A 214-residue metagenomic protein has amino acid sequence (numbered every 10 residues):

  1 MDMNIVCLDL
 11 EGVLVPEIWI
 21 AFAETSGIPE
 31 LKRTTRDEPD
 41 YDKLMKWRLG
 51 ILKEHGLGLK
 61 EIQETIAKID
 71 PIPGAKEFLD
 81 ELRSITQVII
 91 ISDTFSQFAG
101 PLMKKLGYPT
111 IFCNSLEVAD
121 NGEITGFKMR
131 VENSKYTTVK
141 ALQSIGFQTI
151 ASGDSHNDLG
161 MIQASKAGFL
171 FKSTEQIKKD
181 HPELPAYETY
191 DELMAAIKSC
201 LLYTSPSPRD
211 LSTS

Functional and structural regions predicted by a protein language model:
N4-S115, A119-D120: Alpha-helical substrate-recognition element adjacent to the catalytic core
D80, K140, L159-G160: Alpha-helical segments flanking ligand/cofactor-binding loops in enzyme cores
S84-I85, I145, A164, D180 (+1 more regions): Structured helix-beta-strand junction loops
S92-D93, Q148-A186: Acidic, Mg2+-coordinating phosphoryl-transfer loop and its flanking beta/alpha structural elements, shared across
S96-G100, D158-L159, M194: Short, well-ordered alpha-helical microsegments
Q97-T149, D180: Substrate-recognition "cap/lid" segment bordering the active-site pocket of phosphatases
S115-V118, S173-I177, D191-L193: Short, acidic/turn-prone active-site loops that include or flank metal/cofactor- and phosphate-binding residues
Y203-S214: Single conserved hydrophobic/aromatic residue that forms the stacking wall/gate of nucleotide- or nucleobase-binding
